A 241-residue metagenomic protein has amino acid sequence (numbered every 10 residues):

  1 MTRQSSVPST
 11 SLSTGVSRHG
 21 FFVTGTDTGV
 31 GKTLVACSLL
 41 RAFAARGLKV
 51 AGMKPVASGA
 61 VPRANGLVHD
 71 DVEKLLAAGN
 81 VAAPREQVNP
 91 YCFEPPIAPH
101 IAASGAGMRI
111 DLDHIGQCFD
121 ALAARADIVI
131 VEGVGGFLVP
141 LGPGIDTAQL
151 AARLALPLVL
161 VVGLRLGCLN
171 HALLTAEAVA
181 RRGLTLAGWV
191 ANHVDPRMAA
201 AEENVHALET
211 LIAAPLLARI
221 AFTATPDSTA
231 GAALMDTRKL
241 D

Functional and structural regions predicted by a protein language model:
R3, G15, A176-D241: C-terminal lobe/tail of nucleotide-utilizing enzymes
V16-F22: Extreme N-terminal starter segment of soluble prokaryotic enzymes
G20, L34-R109, D113, C118-A121: N-terminal phosphate/diphosphate-binding loop that engages ATP/GTP or pyrophosphate donors across diverse enzyme folds
T24-T26: Residues at the beta-strand->loop junction immediately N-terminal to the Walker
V30-G31: Conserved glycine(s) of the Walker
K54, V159-V162, A187-H193: Short internal beta-strands
I115, F119-G142: Switch II (G3) loop of P-loop NTPases
G142-L164: Inter-motif core of Ras-like GTPase G domains
